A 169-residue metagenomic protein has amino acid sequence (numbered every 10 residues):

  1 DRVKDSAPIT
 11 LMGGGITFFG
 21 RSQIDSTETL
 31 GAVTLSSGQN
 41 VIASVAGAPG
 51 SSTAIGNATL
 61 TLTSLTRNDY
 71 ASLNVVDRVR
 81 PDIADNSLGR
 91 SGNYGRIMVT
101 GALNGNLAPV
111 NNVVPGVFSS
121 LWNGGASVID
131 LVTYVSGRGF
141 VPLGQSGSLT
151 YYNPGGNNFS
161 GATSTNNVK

Functional and structural regions predicted by a protein language model:
D1-K169: Beta-strand repeat architectures
